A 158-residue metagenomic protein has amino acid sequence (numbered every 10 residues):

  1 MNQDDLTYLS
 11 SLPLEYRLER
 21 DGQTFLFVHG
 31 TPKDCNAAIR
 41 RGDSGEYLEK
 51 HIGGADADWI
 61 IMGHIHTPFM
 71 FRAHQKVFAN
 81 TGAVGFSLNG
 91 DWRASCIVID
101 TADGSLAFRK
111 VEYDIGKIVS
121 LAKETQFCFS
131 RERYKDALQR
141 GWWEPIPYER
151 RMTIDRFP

Functional and structural regions predicted by a protein language model:
M1-W59: Conserved catalytic scaffold of divalent metal-dependent phosphoesterases
L12-L14, I65, A83-G85: Glycine-rich, charged/polar anion/phosphate-binding loops that engage phosphate groups from diverse ligands
P13-R17, T67-P68, A94-C96: Short, acidic/polar N-cap/turn motifs at the starts of alpha helices
T24, T67, L121: Positions that flank functional sites
V28, W59-H66, F78-G82: Active-site neighborhood of phospho(di)ester-bond hydrolases with catalytic His/Asp-centered motifs
K33-C35, I61-R72, F86-D91: Active-site environment of divalent metal-dependent phosphoester hydrolases
R72-P158: Acidic, His/Gly-rich catalytic cores of divalent-metal-dependent hydrolytic chemistry
